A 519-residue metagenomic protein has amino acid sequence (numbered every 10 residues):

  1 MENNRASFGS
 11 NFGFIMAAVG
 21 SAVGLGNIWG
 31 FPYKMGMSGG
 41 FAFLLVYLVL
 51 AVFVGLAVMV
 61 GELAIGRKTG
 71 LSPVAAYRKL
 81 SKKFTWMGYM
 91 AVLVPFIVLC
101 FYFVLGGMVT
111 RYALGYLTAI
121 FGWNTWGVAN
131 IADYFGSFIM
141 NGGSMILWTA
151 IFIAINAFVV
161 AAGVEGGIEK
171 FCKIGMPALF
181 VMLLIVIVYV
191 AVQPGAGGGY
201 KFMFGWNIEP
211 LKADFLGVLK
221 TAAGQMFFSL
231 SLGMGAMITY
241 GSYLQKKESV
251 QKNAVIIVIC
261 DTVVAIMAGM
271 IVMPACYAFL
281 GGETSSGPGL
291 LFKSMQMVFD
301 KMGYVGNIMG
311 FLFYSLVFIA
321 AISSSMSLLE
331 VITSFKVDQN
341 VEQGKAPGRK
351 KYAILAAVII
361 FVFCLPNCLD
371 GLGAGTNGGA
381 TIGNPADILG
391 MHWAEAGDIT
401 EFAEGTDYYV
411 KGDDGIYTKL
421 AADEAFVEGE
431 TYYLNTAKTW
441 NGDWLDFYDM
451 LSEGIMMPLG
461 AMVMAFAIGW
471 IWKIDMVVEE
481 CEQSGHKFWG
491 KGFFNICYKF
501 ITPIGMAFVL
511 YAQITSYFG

Functional and structural regions predicted by a protein language model:
M1-W29, V58-L63, R67-K79, T85-W86 (+3 more regions): Membrane-interface "cap" regions at the ends of multi-pass membrane proteins
E2-F8, E169, K173-M326, V337-L355: Membrane-embedded translocation segments of transport machinery
E2-R5, K34-S38, L71-M90, V104-E165 (+7 more regions): Inter-helical loop and helix-membrane interface segments of multi-pass membrane transporters/permeases
S10-L48, G235-A236, G241, K252-V255 (+1 more regions): Transmembrane helix-boundary motif of multi-pass solute transporters/channels
G13, I146-L147, C260-I266, G310 (+5 more regions): Loop-to-transmembrane helix boundary motifs in multi-pass membrane proteins
M35-G61, M87, S144-M145, E453-A461: Extracellular loop-to-transmembrane helix junctions
G55-V74, F84-Y134, F318-V337, P458 (+3 more regions): Hydrophobic transmembrane alpha-helices that form the core helical bundles of multi-pass secondary transporters
T333, N340, G344-A357, W444-M506: C-terminal membrane-solvent junction of multi-pass transporters and transport-like membrane proteins
